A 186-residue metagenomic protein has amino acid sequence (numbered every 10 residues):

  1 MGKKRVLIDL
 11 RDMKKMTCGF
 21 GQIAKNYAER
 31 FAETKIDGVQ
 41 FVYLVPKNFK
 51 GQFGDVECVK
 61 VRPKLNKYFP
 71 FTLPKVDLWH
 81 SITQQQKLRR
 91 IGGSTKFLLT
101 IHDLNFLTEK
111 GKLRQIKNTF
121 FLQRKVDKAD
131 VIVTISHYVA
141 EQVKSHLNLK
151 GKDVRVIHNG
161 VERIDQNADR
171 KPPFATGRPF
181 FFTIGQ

Functional and structural regions predicted by a protein language model:
M1-Q186: Carbohydrate transferase catalytic cores enriched for Leloir-type hexosyltransferases
